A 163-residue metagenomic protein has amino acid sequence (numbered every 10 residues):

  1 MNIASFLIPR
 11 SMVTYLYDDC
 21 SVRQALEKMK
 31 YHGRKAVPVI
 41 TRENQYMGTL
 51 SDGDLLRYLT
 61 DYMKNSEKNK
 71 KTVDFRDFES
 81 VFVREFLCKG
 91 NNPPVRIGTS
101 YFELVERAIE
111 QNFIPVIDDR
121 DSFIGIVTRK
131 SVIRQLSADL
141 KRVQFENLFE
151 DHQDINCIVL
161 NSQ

Functional and structural regions predicted by a protein language model:
M1-V13, F78-N91: Bateman (tandem CBS) regulatory domains
I8, R57, D61, C88 (+2 more regions): Phosphate-coordinating loops and pocket residues in cytosolic domains that bind phosphorylated ligands
Y15-G33, V39-T41, L59, N92-Q111 (+3 more regions): The conserved cystathionine-beta-synthase
M29, V37-D54, A108, V116-S131: A glycine-centered beta-loop-beta connector
S51, L56-F86: Helix-adjacent hinge/juxtasegments
K70-F75, N91-S100, I117-Q163: Cytosolic regulatory modules rich in charged/polar residues
